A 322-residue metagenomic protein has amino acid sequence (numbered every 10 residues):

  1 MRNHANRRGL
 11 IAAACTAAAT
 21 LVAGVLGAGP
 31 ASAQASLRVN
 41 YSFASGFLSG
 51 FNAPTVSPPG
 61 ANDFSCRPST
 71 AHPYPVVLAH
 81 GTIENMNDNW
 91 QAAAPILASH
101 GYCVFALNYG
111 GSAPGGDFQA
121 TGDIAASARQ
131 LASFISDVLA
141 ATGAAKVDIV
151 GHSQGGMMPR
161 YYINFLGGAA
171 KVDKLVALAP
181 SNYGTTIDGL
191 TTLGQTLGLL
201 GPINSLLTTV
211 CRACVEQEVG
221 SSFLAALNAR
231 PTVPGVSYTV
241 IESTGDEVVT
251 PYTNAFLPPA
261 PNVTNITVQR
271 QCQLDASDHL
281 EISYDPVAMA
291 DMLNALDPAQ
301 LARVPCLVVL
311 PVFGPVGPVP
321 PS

Functional and structural regions predicted by a protein language model:
R2-H100, L307-G314, V319-S322: Flexible, membrane-associating and regulatory peripheral segments of lipid-active enzymes
P68-H72, L97-S99, A141-T142, V150-G151 (+4 more regions): Extracellular/periplasmic catalytic domains that process cell-envelope and extracellular macromolecules
A79-H80, V104, A125-L227: Serine-dependent carboxylesterase/thioesterase catalytic core of lipase-like alpha/beta-hydrolase/SGNH enzymes
I83, G111-A113, N182: Alpha/beta-hydrolase active-site loop signature
P95-G115: Conserved alpha/beta-hydrolase
P114-Q130: Catalytic nucleophile-loop/oxyanion-hole region of alpha/beta-hydrolase and closely related hydrolase-like folds
A213-V249: The feature captures the conserved acid-bearing segment of alpha/beta-hydrolase catalytic domains
P234-S322: C-terminal catalytic-base region of ester-bond hydrolases, centering on the histidine of the charge-relay
